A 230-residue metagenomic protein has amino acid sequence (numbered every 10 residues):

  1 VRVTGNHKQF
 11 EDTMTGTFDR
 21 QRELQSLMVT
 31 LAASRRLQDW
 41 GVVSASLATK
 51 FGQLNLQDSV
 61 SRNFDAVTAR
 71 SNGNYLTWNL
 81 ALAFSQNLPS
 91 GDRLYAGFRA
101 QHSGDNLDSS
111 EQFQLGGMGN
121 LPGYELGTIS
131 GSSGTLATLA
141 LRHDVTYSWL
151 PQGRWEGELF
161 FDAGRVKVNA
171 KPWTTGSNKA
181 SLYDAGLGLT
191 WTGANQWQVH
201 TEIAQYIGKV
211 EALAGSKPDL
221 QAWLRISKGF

Functional and structural regions predicted by a protein language model:
V1, R36-S44, N87-L94, D108 (+2 more regions): Short loop/turn motifs that connect adjacent beta-strands in outer-membrane beta-barrel proteins
V1-H7, V42-A81, T190, Q198-I203: Surface-exposed extracellular loop regions of Gram-negative outer-membrane beta-barrel proteins
V1-Q9, A45-Q53, A96-H102, L139-L141 (+3 more regions): Transmembrane beta-barrel strands of outer-membrane/channel proteins
R2, L24-A32, S44, T77-A81 (+4 more regions): Membrane-embedded beta-strand positions in outer-membrane beta-barrel channels/transporters
E11-D19, L56-F64, L107-Q114, K167-G176 (+1 more regions): Outer-membrane beta-barrel translocator domains and adjoining extracellular loop/strand segments of Gram-negative
T17-Q25, T68-N74, G127-S133, T175-S181 (+1 more regions): Replace "Gram-negative outer membrane beta-barrel proteins" with "bacterial and organellar outer membrane beta-barrel
A33-R35, F84-Q86, L141-V145, W191-G193 (+2 more regions): Residue-level signature of outer-membrane beta-barrel architecture
P218-F230: Outer-membrane beta-barrel "beta-signal"
